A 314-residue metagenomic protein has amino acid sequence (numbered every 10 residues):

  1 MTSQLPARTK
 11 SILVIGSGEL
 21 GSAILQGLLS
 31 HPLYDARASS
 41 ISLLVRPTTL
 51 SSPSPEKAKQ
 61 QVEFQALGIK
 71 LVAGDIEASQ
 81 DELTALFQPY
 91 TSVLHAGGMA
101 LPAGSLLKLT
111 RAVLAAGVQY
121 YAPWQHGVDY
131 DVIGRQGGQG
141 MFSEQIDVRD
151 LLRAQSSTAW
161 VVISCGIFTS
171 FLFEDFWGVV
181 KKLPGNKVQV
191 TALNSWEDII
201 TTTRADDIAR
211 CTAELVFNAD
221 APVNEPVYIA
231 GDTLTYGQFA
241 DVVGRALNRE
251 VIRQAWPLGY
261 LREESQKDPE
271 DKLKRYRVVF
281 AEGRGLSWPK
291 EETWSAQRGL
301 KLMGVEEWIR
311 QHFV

Functional and structural regions predicted by a protein language model:
T2-R46, L50-K59, V128-E250, L261-S265: Oxidoreductase cofactor-interface core, primarily capturing Rossmann-like NAD(P)-dependent enzymes
S11, T91-S92, Y120: Structural motif
L50-A116, D131-I133: NAD(P)H-binding glycine-rich loop region in Rossmannoid oxidoreductase-like domains and their noncatalytic homologs
T84, A205-A213, L302-R310: Short, amphipathic alpha-helical "lid/cap" segments that border enzyme active or binding sites
A96, W124, G166: Conserved residues at the C-terminal ends of beta-strands
Q119-Q125: Short beta-strand elements of ligand-binding domains
P257-V314: A hydrophobic C-terminal alpha-helical subdomain
